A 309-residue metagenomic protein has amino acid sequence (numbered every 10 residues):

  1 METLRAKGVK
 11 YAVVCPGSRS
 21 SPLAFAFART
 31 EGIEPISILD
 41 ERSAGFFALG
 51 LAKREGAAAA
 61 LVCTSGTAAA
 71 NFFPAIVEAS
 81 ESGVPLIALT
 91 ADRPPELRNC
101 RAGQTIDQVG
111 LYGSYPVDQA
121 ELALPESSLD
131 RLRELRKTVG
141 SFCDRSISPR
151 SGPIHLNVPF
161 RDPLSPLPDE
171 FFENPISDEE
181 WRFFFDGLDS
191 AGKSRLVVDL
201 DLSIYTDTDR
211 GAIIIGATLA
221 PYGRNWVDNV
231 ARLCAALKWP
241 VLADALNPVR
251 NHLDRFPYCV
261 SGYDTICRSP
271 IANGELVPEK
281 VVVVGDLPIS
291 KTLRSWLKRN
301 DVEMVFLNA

Functional and structural regions predicted by a protein language model:
M1-V9, L51-G56, C143-R150, D199-A212 (+2 more regions): Glycine-rich phosphate/diphosphate-binding loops that line cofactor/substrate pockets in enzymes
S21-E96, V277-K280, G285-S290: Thiamine diphosphate
V62-T64, P85-D92, G113, A123 (+4 more regions): Short beta-strand segments
A69-A70, I76-N99, G103-Q119, P149-P153: Hydrophobic or amphipathic alpha-helical targeting/insertion segments
N71, I215-N308: Glycine-rich, anion-gripping cofactor-binding loops and their flanking helix/strand elements in enzyme active sites
Q104-G152, V277: Conserved thiamine diphosphate
T138-S141, R145-T208: Conformationally flexible catalytic loops at phosphate/diphosphate-handling active centers
